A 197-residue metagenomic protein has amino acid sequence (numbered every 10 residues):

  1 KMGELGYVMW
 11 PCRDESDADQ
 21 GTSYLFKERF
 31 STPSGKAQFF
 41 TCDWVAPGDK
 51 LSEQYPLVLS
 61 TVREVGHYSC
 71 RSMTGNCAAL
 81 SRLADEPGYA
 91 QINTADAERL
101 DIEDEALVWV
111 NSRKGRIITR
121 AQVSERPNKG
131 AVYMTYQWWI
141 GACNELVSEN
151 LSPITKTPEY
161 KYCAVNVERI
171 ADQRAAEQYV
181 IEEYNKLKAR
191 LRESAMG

Functional and structural regions predicted by a protein language model:
K1-A79: Long, low-complexity segments enriched in small/aliphatic residues
K1-L5, C70, G75-Q91, A95-G197: Long, contiguous, secondary-structure-rich segments that constitute the structural scaffold of globular domains
